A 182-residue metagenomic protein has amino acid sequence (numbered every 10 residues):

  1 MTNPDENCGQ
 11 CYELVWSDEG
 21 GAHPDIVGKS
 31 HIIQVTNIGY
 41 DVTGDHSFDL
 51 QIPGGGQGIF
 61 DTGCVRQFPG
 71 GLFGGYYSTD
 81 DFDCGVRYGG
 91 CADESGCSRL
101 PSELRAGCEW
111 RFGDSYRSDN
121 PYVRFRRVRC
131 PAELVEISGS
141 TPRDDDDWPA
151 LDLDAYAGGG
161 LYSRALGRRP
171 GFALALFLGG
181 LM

Functional and structural regions predicted by a protein language model:
M1-M182: Mature exported/compartmentalized surface modules and terminal targeting/interaction regions
